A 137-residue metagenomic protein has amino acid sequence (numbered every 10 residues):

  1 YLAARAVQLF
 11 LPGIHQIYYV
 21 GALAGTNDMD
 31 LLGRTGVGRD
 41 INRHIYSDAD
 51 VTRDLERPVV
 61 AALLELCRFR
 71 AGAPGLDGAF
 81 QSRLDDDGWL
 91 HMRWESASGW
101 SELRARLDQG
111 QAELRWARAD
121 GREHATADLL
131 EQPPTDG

Functional and structural regions predicted by a protein language model:
Y1-E113: Loop/helix patches that line or flank the sugar-binding groove of alpha-linked glycan CAZymes
Q109-G137: C-terminal beta-sandwich/jelly-roll accessory domains of carbohydrate-active enzymes
